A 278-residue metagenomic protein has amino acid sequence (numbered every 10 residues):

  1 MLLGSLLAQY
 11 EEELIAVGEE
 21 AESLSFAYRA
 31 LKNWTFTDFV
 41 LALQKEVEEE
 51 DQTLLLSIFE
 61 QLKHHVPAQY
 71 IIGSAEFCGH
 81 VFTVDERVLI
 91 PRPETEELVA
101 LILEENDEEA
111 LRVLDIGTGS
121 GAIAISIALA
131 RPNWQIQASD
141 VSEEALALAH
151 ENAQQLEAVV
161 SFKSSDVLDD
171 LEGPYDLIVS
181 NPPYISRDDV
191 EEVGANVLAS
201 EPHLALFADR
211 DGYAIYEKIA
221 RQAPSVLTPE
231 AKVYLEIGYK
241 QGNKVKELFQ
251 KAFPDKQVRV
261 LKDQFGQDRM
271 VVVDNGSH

Functional and structural regions predicted by a protein language model:
M1-I72: N-terminal auxiliary segments of SAM/dcSAM-dependent transferases
L7, L24-A27, L55, A68 (+7 more regions): A general structural signal for well-ordered alpha-helical segments in protein cores
Q9, F26, L54-S57, E97 (+6 more regions): Alpha-helical elements of Rossmann-like donor-binding domains used by nucleotide-donor carbohydrate transfer enzymes
A30-L31, E105, A130, A252: Alpha-helical structural context
L43, G73, D85-E86, S164 (+1 more regions): A secondary-structure boundary/capping signal
D51, P91-E94, I215: An acidic site on a long C-lobe helix of protein kinase domains
S57-R131, I136-E151, V272: SAM-dependent Rossmann-like transferase core, predominantly class I methyltransferases with a strong bias toward
N133-Q135, S139-G276: S-adenosylmethionine
